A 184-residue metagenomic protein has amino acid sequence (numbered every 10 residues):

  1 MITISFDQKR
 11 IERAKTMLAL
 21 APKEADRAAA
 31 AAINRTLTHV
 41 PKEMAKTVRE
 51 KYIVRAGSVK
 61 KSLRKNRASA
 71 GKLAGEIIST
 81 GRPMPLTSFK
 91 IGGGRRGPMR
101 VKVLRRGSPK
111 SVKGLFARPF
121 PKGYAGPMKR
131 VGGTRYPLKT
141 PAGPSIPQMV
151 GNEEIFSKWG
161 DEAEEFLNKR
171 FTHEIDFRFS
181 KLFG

Functional and structural regions predicted by a protein language model:
M1-G184: Short, Lys/Arg-rich flexible segments
